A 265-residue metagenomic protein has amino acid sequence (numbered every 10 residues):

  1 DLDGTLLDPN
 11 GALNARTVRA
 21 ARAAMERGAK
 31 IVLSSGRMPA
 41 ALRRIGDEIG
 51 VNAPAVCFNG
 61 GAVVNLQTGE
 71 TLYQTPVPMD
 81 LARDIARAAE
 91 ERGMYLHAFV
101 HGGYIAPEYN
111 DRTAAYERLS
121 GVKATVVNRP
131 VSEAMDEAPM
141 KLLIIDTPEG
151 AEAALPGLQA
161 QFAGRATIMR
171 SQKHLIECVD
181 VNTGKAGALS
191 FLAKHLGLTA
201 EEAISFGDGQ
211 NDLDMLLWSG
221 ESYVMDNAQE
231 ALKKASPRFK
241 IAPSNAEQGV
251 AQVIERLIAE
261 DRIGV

Functional and structural regions predicted by a protein language model:
D1-N10, I85, L216: Asp-based phosphoryl-transfer active-site loop
N10-T113, N227: Active-site phosphate-binding/coordination module
R16, A41-R44, A153, A188 (+4 more regions): Phosphate- and divalent-cation-binding pockets in alpha/beta enzyme and binding domains that engage nucleotide-derived
G28-V32, N52-A53, K141, E201-A203 (+2 more regions): Short active-site oxyanion
R37, F58, K173, G184 (+2 more regions): Short beta->alpha linker loops
I49-V51, F58-N59, Q67, F162-G164 (+2 more regions): Short, structured coil segments at secondary-structure junctions
A88-F206, Q210-D214, W218, N227: Conserved acidic, metal-coordinating active-site core of Asp-based, Mg2+-dependent phosphoryl-transfer enzymes
W218, D226-V265: Asp-based, Mg2+/Mn2+-dependent phosphohydrolase catalytic module
